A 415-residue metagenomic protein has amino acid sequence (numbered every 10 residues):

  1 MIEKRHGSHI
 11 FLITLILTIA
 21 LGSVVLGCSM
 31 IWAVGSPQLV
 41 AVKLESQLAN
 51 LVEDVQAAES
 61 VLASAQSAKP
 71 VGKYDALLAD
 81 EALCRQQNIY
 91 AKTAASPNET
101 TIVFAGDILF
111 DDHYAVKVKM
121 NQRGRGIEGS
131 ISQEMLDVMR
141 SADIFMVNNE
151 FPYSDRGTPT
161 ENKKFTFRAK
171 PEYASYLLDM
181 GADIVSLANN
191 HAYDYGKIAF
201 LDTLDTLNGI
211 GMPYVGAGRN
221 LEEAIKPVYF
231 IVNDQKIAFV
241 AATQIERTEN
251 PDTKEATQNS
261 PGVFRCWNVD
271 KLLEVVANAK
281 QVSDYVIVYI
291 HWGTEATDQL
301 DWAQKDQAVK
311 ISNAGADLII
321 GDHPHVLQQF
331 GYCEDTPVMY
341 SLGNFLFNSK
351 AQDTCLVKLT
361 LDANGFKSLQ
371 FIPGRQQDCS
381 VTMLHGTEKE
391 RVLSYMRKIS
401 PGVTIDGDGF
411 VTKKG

Functional and structural regions predicted by a protein language model:
I2, G22-G415: Acidic, metal/ion-coordinating pockets
I2-A20: N-terminal Sec-pathway targeting helices
